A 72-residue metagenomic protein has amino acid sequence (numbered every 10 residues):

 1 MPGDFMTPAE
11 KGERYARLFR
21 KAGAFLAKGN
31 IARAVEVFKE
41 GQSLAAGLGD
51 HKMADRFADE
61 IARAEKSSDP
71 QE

Functional and structural regions predicted by a protein language model:
M1-R17, E72: TPR-adjacent "capping" and linker segments in tetratricopeptide-repeat scaffold/adaptor proteins
G12, F19-R20, K39, A58-D59: TPR/TPR-like alpha-solenoid signature
E60-E72: Alpha-helical linker/edge segments of TPR/alpha-solenoid repeat scaffolds and analogous pre-/post-domain helices
